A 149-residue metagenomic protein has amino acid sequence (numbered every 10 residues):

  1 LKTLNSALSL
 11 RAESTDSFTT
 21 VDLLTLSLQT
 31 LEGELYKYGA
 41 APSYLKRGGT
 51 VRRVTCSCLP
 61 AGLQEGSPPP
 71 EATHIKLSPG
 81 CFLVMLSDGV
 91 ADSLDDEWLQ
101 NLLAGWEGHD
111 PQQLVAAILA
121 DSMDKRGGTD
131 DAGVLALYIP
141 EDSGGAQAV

Functional and structural regions predicted by a protein language model:
L1-V149: Conserved subregion of the PPM/PP2C metallophosphatase catalytic domain
